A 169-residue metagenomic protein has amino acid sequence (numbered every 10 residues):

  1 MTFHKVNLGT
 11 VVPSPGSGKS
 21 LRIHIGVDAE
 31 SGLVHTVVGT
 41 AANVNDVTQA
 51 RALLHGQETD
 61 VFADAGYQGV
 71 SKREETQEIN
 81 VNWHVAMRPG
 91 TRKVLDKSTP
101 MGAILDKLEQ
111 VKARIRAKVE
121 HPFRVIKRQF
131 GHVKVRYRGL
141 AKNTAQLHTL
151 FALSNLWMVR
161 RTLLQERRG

Functional and structural regions predicted by a protein language model:
M1-I79, R88, H148-S154, T162 (+1 more regions): Polybasic low-complexity intrinsically disordered regions
A42, K127, W157: Hydrophobic/aromatic-lined pockets within catalytic cores
H55, T59-D60, A65-A141, A145: Helix-centered, glycine/charged polyanion-binding patches within enzymatic domains that contact phosphate-containing
R92-S98, T162-G169: Short, surface-exposed, charge-dense and proline/glycine-enriched linear segments
F130-V135, N155-R168: Short helix-capping/linker segments at secondary-structure and domain boundaries
